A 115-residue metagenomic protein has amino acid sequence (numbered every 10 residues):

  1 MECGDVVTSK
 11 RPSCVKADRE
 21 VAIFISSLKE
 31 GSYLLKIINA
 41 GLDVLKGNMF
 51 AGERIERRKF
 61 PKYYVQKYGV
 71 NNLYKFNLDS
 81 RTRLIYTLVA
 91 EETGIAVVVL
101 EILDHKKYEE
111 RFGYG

Functional and structural regions predicted by a protein language model:
M1-G47: Arg/Lys-rich, positively charged N-terminal/basic patches that mediate binding to nucleic acids
M1-S9, S26-L28, K67-G115: Enriched for short, Lys/Arg-rich terminal
K10, L45, E53-E56, T82: Short, intrinsically disordered low-complexity segments
G41, L45, R58-V65, T93-V98: Solvent-exposed, non-transmembrane amphipathic alpha-helical segments
G47-F76: A short, surface-exposed loop/turn module that caps and links secondary-structure elements
